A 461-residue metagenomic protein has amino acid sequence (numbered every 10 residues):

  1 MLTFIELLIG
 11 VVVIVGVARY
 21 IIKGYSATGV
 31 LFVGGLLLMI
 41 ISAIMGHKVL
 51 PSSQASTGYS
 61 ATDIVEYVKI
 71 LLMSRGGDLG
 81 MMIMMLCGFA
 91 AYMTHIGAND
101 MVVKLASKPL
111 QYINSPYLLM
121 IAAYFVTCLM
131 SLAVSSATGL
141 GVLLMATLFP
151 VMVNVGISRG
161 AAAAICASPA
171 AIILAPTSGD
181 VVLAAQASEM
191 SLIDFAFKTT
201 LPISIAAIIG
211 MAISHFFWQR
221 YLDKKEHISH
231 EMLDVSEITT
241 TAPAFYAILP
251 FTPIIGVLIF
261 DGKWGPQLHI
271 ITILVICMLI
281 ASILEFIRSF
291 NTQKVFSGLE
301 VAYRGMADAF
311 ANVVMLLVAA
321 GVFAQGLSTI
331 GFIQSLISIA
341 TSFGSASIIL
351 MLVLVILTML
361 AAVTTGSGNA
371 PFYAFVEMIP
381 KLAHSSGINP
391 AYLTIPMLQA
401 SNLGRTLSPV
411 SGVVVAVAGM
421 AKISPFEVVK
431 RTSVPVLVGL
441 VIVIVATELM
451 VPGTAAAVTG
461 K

Functional and structural regions predicted by a protein language model:
M1-I5, I22-G24, S53-G58, V65-D78 (+6 more regions): Interfacial loop-to-helix junctions that mark the boundaries of transmembrane helices in multi-pass membrane
L2-I14, A18, L31-L38, S42 (+5 more regions): Long, contiguous bundles of hydrophobic transmembrane helices that form the permeation core of multi-pass
T3-L7, M73-G80, K108-A122, V155-A161 (+4 more regions): Membrane-interfacial loop-to-helix junctions in multi-pass transporters
F32, S52-D100, I271, V275-Q334: Core transmembrane alpha-helical segments of multi-pass membrane transporters/permeases
I70, M101-Q111, P150-N154, S297-D308 (+4 more regions): Short amphipathic alpha-helical coupling elements at transmembrane boundaries
M82-M85, Q111-T147, L316-A320, F343-K381 (+3 more regions): Hydrophobic alpha-helical transmembrane segments of multi-pass integral membrane proteins, predominantly secondary
K104, I113-A122, V153-C166, I193-K198 (+2 more regions): Membrane-interface alpha-helices at helix entry/exit sites of multi-pass transporters
T127-L144, F149, N154-D194, G210-H215 (+3 more regions): Alpha-helical transmembrane segments and, especially, the helix-loop junctions at the ends of these helices
